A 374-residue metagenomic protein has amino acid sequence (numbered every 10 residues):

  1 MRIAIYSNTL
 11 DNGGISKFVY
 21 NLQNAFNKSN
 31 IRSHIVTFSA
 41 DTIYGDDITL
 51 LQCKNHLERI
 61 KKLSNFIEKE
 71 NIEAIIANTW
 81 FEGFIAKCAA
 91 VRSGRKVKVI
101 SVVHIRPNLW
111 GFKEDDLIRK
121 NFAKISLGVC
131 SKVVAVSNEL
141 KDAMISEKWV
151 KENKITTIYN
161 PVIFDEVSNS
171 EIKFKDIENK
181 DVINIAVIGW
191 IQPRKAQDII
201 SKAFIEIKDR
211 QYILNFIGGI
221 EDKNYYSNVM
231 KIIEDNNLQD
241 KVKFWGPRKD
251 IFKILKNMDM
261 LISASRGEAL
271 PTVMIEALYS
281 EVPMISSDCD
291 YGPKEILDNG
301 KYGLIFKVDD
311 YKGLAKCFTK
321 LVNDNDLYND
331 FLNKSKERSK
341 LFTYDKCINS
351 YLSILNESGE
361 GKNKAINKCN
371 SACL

Functional and structural regions predicted by a protein language model:
G13-N21, I183, V187-E206, N224-S227 (+1 more regions): A conserved mid-protein helix/loop that constitutes part of the nucleotide-sugar donor-binding site
T37-D41, V162, I188, I213-S227: Glycosyltransferase donor-sugar binding loop
A77-I85, V103: Short His-centered aromatic/hydrophobic patch
V97-D116, S131-K132: A short, histidine- and acid-enriched strand-loop-helix "catalytic/donor-clamping" loop that lines the nucleotide-sugar
C130-I155, V162-F164: A short, active-site helix/loop in glycosyltransferases that binds the activated sugar's phosphate group
P247, R266: Aromatic "clamp/platform" in nucleotide-sugar-dependent glycosyltransferases that forms part of the donor/acceptor
P283-S287: Short hydrophobic beta-strand element within catalytic cores of glycosyltransferases and related nucleotide-activated
D298-Y311, T319-N325: Conserved acidic donor-binding segment of nucleotide-sugar-dependent glycosyltransferases
